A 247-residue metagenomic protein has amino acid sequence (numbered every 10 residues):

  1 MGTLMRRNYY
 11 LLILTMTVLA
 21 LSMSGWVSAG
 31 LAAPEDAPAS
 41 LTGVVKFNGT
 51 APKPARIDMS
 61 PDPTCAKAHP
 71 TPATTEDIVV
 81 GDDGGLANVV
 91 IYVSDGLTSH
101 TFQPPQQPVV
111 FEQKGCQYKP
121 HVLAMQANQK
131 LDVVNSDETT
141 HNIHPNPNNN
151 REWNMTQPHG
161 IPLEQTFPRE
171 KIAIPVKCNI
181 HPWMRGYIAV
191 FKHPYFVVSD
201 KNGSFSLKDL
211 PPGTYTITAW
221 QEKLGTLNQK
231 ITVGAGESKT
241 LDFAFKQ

Functional and structural regions predicted by a protein language model:
M1-G2, A244: Short hotspots in intrinsically disordered terminal tails
L4-M16: Bacterial N-terminal signal peptides that target proteins for export
I13-G25: Bacterial N-terminal signal peptides
G30-Q247: Extracytoplasmic copper-binding redox domains, predominantly the cupredoxin/blue-copper superfamily
